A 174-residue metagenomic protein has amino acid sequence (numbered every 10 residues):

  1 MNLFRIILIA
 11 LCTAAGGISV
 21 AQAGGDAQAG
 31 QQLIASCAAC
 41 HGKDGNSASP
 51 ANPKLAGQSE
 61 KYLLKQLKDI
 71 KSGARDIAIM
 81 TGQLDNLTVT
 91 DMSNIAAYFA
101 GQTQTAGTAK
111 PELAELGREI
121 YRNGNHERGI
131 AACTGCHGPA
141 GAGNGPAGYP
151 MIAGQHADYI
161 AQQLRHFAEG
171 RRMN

Functional and structural regions predicted by a protein language model:
M1-L3: N-terminal secretory signal peptides that target proteins for export/translocation
I6-G17: Bacterial N-terminal signal peptides
I18-I34, A48-A51, A100-E127: Electrostatic cytochrome c docking/interface patches
A27-G73: The feature marks the first
Q28-A35, G57-E60, L64, R122-T134 (+2 more regions): Sequence context surrounding c-type heme c attachment/ligation sites in exported
A29-Q32, Y62, D69, I79-G82 (+3 more regions): Extracytoplasmic/secreted proteins, especially bacterial periplasmic and envelope-associated proteins
G30, C37-K43, I95, I130-P139: The canonical Cys-X-X-Cys-His
A48-K54, D69-E112, G145-M151, A168-N174: Axial heme c-ligation environment in periplasmic c-type cytochrome domains
